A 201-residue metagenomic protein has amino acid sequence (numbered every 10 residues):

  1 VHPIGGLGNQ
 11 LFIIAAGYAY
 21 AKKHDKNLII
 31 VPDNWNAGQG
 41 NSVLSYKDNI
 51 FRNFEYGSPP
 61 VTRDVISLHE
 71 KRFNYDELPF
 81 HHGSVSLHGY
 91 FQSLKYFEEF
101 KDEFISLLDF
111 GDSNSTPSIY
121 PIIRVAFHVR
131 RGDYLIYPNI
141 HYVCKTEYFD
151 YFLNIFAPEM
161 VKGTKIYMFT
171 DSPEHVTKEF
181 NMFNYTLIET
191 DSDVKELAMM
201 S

Functional and structural regions predicted by a protein language model:
P3-F12, P138: A short, glycine/small-residue-rich beta-strand->loop->alpha-helix junction that serves as a flexible
I4, D33-W35, D171-P173: An acidic- and aromatic-residue-enriched active-site/binding cleft used to recognize and process polar
L7, V161-S201: Donor-binding and catalytic core of enzymes assembling or modifying cell-surface/extracellular glycoconjugates
F12-K22, D150-A157: Histidine-anchored nucleotide/phosphate-binding helix
K26-A37: A short beta-strand-loop structural module common to alpha/beta enzyme folds
I29, A126, K165-Y167: A structural signal for isolated positions on well-ordered beta-strands in alpha/beta enzyme cores
P32, V129, M168-T170: Short beta-strand/turn micro-motifs composed of small residues that flank or help shape donor/cofactor-binding pockets
N36-G163: Secretory-pathway luminal glycosyltransferase catalytic domains
